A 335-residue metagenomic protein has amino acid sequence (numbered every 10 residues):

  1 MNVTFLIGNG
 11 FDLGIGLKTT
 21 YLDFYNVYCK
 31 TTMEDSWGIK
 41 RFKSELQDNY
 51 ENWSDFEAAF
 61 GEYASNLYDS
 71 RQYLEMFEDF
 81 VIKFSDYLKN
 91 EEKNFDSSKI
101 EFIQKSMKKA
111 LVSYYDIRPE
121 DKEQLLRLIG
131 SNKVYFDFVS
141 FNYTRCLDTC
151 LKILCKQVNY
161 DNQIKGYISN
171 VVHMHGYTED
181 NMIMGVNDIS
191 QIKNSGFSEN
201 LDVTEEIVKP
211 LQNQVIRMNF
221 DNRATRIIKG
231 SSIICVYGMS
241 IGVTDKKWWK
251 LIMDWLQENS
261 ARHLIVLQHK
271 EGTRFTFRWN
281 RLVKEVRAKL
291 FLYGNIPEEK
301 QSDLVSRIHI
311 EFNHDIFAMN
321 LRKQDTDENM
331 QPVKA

Functional and structural regions predicted by a protein language model:
M1-G38: An N-terminal structural lobe/cap that precedes and organizes the functional/catalytic core across diverse proteins
M1-I15, N222-A335: SIR2/sirtuin-family catalytic core signature
L17, Y21-D23, D180, S190 (+2 more regions): A generic structural micro-environment signature that highlights single residues at secondary-structure boundaries
K18-Y28, K152-Q157, K250-I252, L282-K284: Short secondary-structure boundary/capping segments
Y28, I129, C150-L154, L256 (+2 more regions): Hydrophobic, Leu/Ile/Phe/Ala-enriched alpha-helical segments that form helix-helix packing faces
C29-D35, N162, W248-L251: Short amphipathic alpha-helical patches
C29-S44, A261-T273: Short, conserved aromatic-histidine micro-motifs
E34-N219, G230: Extended, H/D-rich, highly charged conserved domains that either
